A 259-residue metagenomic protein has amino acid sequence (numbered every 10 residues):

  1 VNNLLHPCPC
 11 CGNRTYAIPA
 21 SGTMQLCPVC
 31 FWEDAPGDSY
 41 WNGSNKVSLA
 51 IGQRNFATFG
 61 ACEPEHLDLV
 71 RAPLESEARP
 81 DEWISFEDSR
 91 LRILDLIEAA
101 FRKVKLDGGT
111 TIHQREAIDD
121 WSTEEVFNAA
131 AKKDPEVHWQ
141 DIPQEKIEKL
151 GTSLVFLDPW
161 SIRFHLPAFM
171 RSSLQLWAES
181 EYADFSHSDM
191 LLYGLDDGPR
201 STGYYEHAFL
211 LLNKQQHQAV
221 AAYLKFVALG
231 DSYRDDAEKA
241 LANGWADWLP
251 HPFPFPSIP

Functional and structural regions predicted by a protein language model:
L5-H6, M24: Residues immediately within or flanking Cys/His clusters that coordinate Zn2+ in small zinc-binding modules
C8-C11, C27-C30: Short cysteine-rich clusters marking metal-coordination/redox-active sites
A17-I18, P36: Short, non-ligating residues that shape and space the ligands of small metal-coordination modules and catalytic
W32-F59: Short metal-binding segments enriched for Cys and/or His
T58-D88: Long, contiguous alpha-helical scaffold regions
S89-S153: Long, low-complexity, highly charged intrinsically disordered regions
T152-D158, L174: Extended amphipathic alpha-helical scaffold segments
R163-I258: Extended alpha-helical scaffolding segments
